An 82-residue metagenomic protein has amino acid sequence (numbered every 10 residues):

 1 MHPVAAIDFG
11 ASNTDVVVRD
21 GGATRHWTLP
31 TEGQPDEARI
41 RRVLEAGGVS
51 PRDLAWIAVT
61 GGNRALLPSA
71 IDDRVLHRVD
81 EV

Functional and structural regions predicted by a protein language model:
P3-R42: Short glycine-rich, Thr/Ser-proximal phosphate-binding strand/loop in the N-terminal lobe of ATP-dependent enzymes
T31, E45-E81: Short beta-strand-loop/turn "lid" adjacent to the catalytic site in phosphate-handling enzymes
